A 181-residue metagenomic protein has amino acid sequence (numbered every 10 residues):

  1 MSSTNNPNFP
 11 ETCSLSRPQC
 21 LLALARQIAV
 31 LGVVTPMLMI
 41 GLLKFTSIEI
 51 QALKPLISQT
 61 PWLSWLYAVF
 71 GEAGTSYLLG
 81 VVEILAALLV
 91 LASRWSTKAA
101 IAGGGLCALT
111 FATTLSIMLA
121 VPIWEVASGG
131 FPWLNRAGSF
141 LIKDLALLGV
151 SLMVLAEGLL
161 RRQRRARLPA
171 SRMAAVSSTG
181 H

Functional and structural regions predicted by a protein language model:
S2-H181: Membrane-interface extramembranous regions
